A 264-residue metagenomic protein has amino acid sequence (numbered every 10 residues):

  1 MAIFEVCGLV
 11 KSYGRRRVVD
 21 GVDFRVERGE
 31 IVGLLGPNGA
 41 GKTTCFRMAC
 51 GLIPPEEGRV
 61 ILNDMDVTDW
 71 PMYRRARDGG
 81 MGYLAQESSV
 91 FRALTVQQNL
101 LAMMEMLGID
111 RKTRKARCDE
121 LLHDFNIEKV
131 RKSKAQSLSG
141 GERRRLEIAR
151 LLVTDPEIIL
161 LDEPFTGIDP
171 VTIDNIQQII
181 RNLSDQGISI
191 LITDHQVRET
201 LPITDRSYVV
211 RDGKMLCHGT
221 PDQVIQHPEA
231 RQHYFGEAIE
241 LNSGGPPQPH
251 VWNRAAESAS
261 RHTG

Functional and structural regions predicted by a protein language model:
L35-P37: The feature captures the beta-strand-to-loop junction immediately N-terminal to the Walker
C50: Helix-to-loop junction immediately C-terminal to a conserved catalytic motif
P54, D66-G82, E87, R111-K115 (+1 more regions): ABC ATPase NBD coupling module
M65, L101, K112-V130, Q177-R181: Conserved ABC ATPase "signature" region
K134-L138, E142: Conserved ABC ATPase signature
I159-E163: Catalytic Walker B motif of ABC-type/P-loop ATPase nucleotide-binding domains
